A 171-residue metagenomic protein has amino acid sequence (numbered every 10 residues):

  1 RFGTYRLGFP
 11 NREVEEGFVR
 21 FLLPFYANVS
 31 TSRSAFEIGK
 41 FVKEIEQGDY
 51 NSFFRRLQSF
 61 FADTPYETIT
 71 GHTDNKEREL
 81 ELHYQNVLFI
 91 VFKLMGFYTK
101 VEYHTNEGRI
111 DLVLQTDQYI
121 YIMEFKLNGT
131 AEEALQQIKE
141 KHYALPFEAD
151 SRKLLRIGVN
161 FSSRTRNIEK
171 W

Functional and structural regions predicted by a protein language model:
R1-E133, E140-H142, R166-W171: Extended alpha-helical interface modules used as scaffolds for assembling large macromolecular complexes
A131, A144-K170: Nucleic-acid nuclease catalytic cores
